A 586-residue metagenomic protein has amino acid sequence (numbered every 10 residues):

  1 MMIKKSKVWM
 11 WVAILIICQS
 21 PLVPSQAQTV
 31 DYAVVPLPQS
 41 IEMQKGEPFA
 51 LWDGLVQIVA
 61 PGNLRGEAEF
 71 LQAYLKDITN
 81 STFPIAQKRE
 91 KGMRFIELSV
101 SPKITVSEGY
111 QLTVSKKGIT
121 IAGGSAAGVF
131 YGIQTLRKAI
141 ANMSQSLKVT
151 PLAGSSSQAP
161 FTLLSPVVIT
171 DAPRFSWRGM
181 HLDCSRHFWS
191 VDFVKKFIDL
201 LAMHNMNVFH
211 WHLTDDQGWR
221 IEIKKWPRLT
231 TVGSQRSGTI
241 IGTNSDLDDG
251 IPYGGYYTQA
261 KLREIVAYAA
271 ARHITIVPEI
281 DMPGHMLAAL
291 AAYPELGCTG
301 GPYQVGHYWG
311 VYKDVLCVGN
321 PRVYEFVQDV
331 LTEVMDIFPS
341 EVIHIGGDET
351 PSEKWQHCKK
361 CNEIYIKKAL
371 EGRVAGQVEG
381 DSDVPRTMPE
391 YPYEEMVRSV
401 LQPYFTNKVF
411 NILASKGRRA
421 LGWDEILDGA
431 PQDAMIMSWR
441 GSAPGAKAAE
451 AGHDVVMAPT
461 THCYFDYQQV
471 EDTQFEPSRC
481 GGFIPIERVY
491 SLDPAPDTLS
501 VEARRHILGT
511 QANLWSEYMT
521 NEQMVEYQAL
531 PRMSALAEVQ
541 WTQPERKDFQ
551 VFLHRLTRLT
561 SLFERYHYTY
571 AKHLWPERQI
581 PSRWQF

Functional and structural regions predicted by a protein language model:
M2-W11: Bacterial N-terminal signal peptides that target proteins for export
W11-S20: Bacterial N-terminal signal peptides
V23-A27: Sec/Tat signal peptide C-region and signal peptidase I cleavage site
Q28-F175, M524, V539-H567, A571-H573: Contiguous, structured surface segment used for ligand recognition
G66, F188-S190, D216-E222, P283-A289 (+6 more regions): Flexible loop/turn segments at secondary-structure boundaries
T105-E325, V330-V342, K408, I412 (+1 more regions): Feature activates predominantly on carbohydrate-active enzymes
H307, K313-Q432, W439-S442, A446: Active-site neighborhood of glycoside hydrolase catalytic domains
R419-A434, W439-F586: Flexible, acidic glycine-rich loops studded with aromatic residues
